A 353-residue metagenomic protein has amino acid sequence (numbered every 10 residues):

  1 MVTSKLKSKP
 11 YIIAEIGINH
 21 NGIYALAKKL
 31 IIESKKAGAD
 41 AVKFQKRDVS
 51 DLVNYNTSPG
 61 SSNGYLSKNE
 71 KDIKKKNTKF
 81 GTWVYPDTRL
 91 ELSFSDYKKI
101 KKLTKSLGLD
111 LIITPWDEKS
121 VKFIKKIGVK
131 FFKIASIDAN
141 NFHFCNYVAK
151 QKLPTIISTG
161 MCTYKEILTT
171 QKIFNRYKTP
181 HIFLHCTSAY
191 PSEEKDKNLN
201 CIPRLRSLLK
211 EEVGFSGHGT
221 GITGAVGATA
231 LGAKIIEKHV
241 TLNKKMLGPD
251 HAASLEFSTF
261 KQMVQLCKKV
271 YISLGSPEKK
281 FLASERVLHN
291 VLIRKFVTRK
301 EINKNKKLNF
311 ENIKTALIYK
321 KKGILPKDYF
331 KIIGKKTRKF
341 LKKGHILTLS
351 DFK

Functional and structural regions predicted by a protein language model:
M1-K353: Catalytic cores and adjacent flexible loops of soluble metabolic enzymes that perform enolate/carbanion chemistry on
